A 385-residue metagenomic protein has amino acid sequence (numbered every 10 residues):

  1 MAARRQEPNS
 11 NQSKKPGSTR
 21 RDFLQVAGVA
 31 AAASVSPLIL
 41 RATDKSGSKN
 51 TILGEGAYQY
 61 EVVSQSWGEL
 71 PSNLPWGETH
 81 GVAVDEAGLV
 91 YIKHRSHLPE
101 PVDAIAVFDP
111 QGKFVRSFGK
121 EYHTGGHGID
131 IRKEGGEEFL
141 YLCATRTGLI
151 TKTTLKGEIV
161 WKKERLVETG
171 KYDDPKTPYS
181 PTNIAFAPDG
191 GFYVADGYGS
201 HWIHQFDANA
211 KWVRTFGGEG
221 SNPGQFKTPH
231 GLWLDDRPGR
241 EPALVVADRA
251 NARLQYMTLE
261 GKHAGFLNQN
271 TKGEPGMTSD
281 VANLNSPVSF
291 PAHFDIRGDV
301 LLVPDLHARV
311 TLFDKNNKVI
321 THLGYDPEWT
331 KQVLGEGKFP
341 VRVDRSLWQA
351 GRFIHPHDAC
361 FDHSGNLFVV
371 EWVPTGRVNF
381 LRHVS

Functional and structural regions predicted by a protein language model:
A2-A3: Non-catalytic terminal accessory/regulatory regions of metabolic enzymes
E7-A30: N-terminal secretory signal peptides and thylakoid transit peptides that target proteins across membranes
S36-L38: C-terminal segment of classical bacterial N-terminal signal peptides
T43-S385: Eukaryotic scaffold repeat domains enriched in small/polar residues
